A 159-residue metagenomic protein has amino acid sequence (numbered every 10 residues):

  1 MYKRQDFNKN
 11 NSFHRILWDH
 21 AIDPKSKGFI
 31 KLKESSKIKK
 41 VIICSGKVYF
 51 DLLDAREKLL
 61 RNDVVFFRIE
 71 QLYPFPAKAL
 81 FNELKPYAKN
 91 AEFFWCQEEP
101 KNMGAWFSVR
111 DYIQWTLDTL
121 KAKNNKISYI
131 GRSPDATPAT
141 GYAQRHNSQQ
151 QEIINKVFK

Functional and structural regions predicted by a protein language model:
M1-Q5: Conserved small/polar residues in nucleotide/adenosyl-binding loops
K9-D23, I43-Y49, E70-A79: A general structural motif
H14-I30, A136-G141, H146, Q150-Q151: C-terminal accessory nucleic-acid interaction domains of nucleic acid-metabolism proteins
K27-K37, N82-A91: Glycine-rich phosphate/diphosphate-binding loops that line cofactor/substrate pockets in enzymes
K39-V41: Short active-site oxyanion
I43, E92-P100: Short glycine-rich or small-residue beta-strand-to-loop segments that form or flank ligand, phosphate, metal/Fe-S
Y49, L53-K89: Generic long, charged, amphipathic alpha-helical segments
E83-P86, Q97-K159: Peripheral docking tails and interdomain loops at the edges of cofactor- or intermediate-handling domains
